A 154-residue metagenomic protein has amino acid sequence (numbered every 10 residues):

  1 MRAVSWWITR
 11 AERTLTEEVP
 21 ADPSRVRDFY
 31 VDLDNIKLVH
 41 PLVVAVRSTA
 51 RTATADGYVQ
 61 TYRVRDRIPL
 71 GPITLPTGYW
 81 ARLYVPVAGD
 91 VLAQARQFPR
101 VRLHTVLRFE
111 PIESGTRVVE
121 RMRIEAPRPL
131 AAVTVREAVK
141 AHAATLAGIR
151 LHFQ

Functional and structural regions predicted by a protein language model:
M1-A55: Hydrophobic ligand-binding cavity/cleft-lining segments
W6, S48-Q97, G148, H152: Glycine-rich portal/gate segments that line the openings of hydrophobic small-molecule binding cavities
E12-T14, T74-W80, V101-V106: Short, surface-exposed coil-to-beta transition loops
V19-A21, D66-L70, L83-V87, P99-V101 (+2 more regions): Beta-strand elements of well-folded, non-transmembrane domains
P20-P23, R51-G57, Y84-G89, R108-R117: A short, structured loop/turn motif at beta-sheet edges
R25-Y30, I36, L83, V118-E120 (+1 more regions): Hydrophobic pocket/interface hotspot
D34, H142-Q154: Short amphipathic alpha-helical signal-transduction/dimerization elements
A93-A143: Beta-strand/loop substructures that line and gate deep hydrophobic ligand-binding cavities in soluble
